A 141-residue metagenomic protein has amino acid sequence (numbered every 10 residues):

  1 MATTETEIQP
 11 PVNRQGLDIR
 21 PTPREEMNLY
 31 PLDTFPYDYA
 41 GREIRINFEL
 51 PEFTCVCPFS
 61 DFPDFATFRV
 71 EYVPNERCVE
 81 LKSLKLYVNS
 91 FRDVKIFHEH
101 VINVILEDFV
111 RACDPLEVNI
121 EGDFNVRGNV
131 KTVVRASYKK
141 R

Functional and structural regions predicted by a protein language model:
A2-R141: N-terminal intrinsically disordered, cationic/polar leader segments that include organellar targeting peptides
